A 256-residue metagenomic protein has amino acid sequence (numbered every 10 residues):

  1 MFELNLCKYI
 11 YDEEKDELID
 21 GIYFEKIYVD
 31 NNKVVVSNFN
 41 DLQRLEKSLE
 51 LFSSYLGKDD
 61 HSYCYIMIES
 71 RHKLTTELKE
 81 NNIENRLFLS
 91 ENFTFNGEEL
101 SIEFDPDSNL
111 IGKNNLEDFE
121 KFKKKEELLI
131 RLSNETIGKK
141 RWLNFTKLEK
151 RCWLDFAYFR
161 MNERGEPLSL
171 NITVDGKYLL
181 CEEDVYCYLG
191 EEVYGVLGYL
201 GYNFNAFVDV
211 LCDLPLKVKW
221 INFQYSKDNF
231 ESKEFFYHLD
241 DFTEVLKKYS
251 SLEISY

Functional and structural regions predicted by a protein language model:
F2-G21, E25: Eukaryotic N-terminal intrinsically disordered, low-complexity segments enriched in Ser/Pro and acidic residues
N5-C7, S37, E69, D105 (+3 more regions): A structural detector for beta-sheet-dominated domains
N5-Y11, E135-V196: Extended, compositionally biased accessory segments flanking or bridging domains
Y28-I137: Phosphate/adenylate-binding glycine loop and adjacent helical scaffold
E46-L56, A157-E163, L189-V193, L211 (+1 more regions): Hydrophobic, Leu/Ile/Phe/Ala-enriched alpha-helical segments that form helix-helix packing faces
D60-I68, G198-A206, S255-Y256: Short glycine-rich, low-complexity/disordered patches
R164-L168, D175-W220, Q224-K233: Conserved helix-adjacent loop modules within structured domains
D228-Y256: Helix-rich interaction surfaces within compact, conserved domain-sized segments that mediate assembly or partner
